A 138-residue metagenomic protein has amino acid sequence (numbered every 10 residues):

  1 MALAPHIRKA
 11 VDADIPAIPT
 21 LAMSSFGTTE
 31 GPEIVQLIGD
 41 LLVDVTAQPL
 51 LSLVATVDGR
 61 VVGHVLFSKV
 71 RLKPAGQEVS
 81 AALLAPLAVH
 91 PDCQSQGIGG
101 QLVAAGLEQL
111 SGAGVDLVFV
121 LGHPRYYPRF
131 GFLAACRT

Functional and structural regions predicted by a protein language model:
M1-P5: Basic/polar N-terminal segments that are highly enriched at the extreme N-terminus, encompassing both cleavable
H6-I18: A short beta-loop-alpha structural element at the N-terminal edge of CoA-dependent acyl/N-acetyltransferase catalytic
P19, S25-K73: Active-site rim helix/loop that mediates acceptor-substrate recognition in acyltransferases
G27, F130-T138: Conserved acetyl-CoA-binding loop of GNAT-fold acetyltransferases
V70-L83, Q94: A conserved beta-turn-beta hairpin within the catalytic core of GNAT-like acetyltransferases that forms part
L84, V89, S95-E108, V120: Conserved acetyl-CoA-binding loop-helix of GNAT-fold acetyltransferases
V103, L107-G122, L133-A135: Conserved GNAT acetyl-CoA-binding A-motif
